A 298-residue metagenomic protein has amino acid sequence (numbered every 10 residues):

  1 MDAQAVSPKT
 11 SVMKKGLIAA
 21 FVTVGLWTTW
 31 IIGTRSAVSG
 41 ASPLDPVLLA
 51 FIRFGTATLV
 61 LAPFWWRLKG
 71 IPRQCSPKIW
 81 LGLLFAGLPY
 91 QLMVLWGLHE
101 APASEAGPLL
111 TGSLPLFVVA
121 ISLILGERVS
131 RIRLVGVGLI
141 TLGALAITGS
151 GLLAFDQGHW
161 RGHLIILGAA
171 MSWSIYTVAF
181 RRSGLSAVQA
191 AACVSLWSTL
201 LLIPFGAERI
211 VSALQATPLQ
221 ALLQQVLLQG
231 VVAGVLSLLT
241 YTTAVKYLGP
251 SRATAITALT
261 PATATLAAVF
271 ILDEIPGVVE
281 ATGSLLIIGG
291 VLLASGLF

Functional and structural regions predicted by a protein language model:
D2, S42-P89, F117-I121, S172-Y176 (+3 more regions): Transmembrane alpha-helices of multi-pass small-molecule transport proteins
D2-F51, L142, L152-R182, L200-P204: Glycine-/small-residue-enriched transmembrane alpha-helix faces in small-molecule transporters and effluxers
A20-F21, C75-L84, V129-T141, G162-H163 (+2 more regions): Cytoplasmic-side transmembrane-helix entry/capping segments in multi-pass membrane proteins
G25-I31, A62-L110, A146, G230-L248: Specific transmembrane alpha-helical segments of multi-pass solute transporters/efflux pumps, especially DMT/EamA
I32-P43, H99, T148-H159, A207-V226 (+2 more regions): Membrane-interface helix termini and inter-helical loops of multi-pass transporters
A37, L49, R53, G97 (+6 more regions): Hydrophobic/aromatic residues within transmembrane alpha-helices of multi-pass small-molecule transporters
L48-T58, L95-R128, A169, P250-V269: Specific alpha-helical transmembrane segments that line the substrate/conduction pathway and gating interfaces
L61, V129-G151, L202, A258 (+2 more regions): Hydrophobic transmembrane alpha-helices of multi-pass small-molecule transport proteins
